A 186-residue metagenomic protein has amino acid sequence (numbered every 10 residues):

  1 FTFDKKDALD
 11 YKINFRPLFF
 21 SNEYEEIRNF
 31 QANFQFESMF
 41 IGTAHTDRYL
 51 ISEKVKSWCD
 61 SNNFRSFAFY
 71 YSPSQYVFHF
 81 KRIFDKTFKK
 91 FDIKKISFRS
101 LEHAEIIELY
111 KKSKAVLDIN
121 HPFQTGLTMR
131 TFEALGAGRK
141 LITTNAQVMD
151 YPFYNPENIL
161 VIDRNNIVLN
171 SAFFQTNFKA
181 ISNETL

Functional and structural regions predicted by a protein language model:
F1-F64: Catalytic core of nucleotide-activated saccharide and alditol-phosphate transferases
F3, R16-L18, F69-Y71, I162-R164: Conserved beta-strand termini and adjacent loop/short-helix elements that scaffold enzyme active sites in alpha/beta
K12-F15, S66, L141, I159-V161: Conserved beta-strand scaffold positions in the cores of enzyme catalytic domains, especially in NTP/NDP-utilizing
R65-S66, T125: Surface-exposed helix-capping loop/turn segments at secondary-structure junctions
Y71-L141, A146-N158, I162-T185: Donor nucleotide-activated moiety binding/catalytic core segment of transferases that use nucleotide-activated donors
